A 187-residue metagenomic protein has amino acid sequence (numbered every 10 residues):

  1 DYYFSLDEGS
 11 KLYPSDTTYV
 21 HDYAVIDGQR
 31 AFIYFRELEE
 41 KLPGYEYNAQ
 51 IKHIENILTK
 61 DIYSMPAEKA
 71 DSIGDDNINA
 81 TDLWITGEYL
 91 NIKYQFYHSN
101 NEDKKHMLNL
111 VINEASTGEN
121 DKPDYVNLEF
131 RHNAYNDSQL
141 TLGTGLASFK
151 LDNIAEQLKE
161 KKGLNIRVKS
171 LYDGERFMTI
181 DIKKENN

Functional and structural regions predicted by a protein language model:
D1-N187: First exposed extracellular module after export/assembly in secreted or surface-exposed proteins
